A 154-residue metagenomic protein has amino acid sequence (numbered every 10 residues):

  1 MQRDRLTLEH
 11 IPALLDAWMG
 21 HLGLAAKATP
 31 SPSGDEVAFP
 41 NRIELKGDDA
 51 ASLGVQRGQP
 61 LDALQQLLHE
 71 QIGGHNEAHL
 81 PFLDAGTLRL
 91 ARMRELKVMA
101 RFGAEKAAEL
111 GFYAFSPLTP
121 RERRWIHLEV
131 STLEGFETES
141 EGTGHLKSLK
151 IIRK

Functional and structural regions predicted by a protein language model:
M1-K154: RNA-contacting regions in translation and RNA-metabolism proteins, encompassing KH/S1 modules where present
